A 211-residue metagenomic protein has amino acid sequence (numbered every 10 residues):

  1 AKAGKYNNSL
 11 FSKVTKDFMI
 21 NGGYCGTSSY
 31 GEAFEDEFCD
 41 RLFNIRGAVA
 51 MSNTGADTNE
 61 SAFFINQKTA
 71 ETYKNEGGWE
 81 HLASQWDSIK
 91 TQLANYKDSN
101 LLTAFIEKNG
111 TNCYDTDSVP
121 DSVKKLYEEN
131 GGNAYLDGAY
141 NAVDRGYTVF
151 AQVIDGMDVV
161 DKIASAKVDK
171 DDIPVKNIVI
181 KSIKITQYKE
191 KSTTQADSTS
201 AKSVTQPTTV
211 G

Functional and structural regions predicted by a protein language model:
A1-G211: Cyclophilin-like peptidyl-prolyl cis-trans isomerases
